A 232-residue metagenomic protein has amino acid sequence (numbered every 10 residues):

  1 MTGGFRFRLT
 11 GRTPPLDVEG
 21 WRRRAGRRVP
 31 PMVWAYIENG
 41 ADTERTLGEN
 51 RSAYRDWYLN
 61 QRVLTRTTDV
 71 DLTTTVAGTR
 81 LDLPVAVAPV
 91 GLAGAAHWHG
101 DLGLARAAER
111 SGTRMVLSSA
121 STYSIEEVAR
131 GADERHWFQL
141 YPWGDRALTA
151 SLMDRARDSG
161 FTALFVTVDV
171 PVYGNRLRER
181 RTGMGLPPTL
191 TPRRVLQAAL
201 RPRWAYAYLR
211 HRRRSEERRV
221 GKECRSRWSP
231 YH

Functional and structural regions predicted by a protein language model:
M1-V172: N-terminal capping/small domains of soluble enzymes
A35, A53, A205-A207, P230: Intrinsically disordered, low-complexity N-terminal regions enriched in serine/proline/glycine with scattered basic
E38, L177, P230-Y231: Short, function-defining helix-loop hinge/capping sites that tune catalysis or transport
G94, Y173-N175, R227-S229: Conserved protein kinase catalytic core
F165-R219: Conserved anion-binding
E217, G221-H232: Positively charged, low-complexity/disordered segments
